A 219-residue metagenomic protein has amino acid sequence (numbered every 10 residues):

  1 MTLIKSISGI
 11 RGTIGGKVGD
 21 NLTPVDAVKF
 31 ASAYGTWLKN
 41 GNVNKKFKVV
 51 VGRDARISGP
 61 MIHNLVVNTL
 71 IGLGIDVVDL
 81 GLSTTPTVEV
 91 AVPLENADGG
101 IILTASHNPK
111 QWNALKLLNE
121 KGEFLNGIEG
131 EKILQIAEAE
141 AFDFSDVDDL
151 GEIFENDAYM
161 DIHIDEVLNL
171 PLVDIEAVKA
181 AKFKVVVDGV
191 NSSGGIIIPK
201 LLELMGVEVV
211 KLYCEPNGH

Functional and structural regions predicted by a protein language model:
M1-N68, G72-L73, E152-V185: An N-terminal, well-structured beta->alpha segment
I4, V77-D79, G100, I153-F154 (+1 more regions): Conserved beta-strand scaffold positions in the cores of enzyme catalytic domains, especially in NTP/NDP-utilizing
G9-I10, N108, G189: Conformational gate/switch positions in structured elements
I10-T23, R56, T85, T104 (+3 more regions): Short, electropositive, low-hydrophobicity segments enriched in small/polar residues
T13, N113-H219: Gly/Ser/Thr-enriched, mixed-charge loops and adjacent short helices that form phosphate/oxyanion-binding elements
K29, L65-N68, V90, K200 (+1 more regions): Alpha-helical scaffolding segments of alpha/beta enzyme cores, especially the outer helices of TIM-barrel or partial
W37-G41, L94-E95, L204: Alpha-helix C-cap/termination motif
V43-K121: Ferredoxin-reductase
